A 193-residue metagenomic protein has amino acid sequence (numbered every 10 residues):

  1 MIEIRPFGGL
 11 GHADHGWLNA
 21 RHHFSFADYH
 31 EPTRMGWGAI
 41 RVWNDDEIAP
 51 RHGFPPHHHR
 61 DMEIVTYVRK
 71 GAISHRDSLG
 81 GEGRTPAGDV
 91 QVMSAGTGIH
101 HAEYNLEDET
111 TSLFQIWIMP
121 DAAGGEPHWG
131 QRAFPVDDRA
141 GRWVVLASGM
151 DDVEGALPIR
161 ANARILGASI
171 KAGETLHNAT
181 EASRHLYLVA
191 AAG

Functional and structural regions predicted by a protein language model:
I2, G9-W17: Long, compositionally biased, intrinsically disordered regions
D14-H58, M62-E63, L113, P120 (+1 more regions): A short glycine-rich, His/Asp/Glu-containing loop-to-beta-strand
W43-N44, V68, S94, W117-M119 (+1 more regions): Short beta-strand segments
G53-P55, A72-H75, Q91-V92, G96-Y104 (+1 more regions): Histidine-centered metal-chelating micro-motifs
R60-L79, A87-V90, A172, N178-G193: Glycine- and acidic-residue-biased ligand/ion/polar-headgroup-sensing regions
G80, A95-G124, S183: Ligand-binding loop in jelly-roll beta-barrel domains
R84: Acidic/histidine-enriched ion/cofactor-binding microenvironments in catalytic or ligand-binding pockets
G125-G130: A non-catalytic, helix-rich entry segment at domain boundaries
